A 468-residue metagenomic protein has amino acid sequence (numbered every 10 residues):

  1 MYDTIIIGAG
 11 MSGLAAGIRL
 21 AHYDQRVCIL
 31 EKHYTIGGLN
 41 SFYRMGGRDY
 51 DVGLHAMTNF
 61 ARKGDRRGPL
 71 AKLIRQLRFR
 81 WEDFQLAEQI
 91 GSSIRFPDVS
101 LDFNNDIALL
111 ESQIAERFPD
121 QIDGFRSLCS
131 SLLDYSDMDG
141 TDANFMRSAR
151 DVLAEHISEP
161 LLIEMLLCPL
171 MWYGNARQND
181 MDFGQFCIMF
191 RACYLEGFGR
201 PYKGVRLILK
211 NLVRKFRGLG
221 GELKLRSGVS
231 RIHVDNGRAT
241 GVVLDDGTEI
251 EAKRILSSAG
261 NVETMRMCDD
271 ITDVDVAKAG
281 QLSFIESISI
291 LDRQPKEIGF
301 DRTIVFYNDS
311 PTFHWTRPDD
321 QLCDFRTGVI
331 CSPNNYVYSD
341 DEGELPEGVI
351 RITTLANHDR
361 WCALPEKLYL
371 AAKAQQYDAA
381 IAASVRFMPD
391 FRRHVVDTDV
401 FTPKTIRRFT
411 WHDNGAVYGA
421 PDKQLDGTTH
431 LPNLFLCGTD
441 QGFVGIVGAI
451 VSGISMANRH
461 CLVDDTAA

Functional and structural regions predicted by a protein language model:
Y2-D123: N-terminal glycine-rich phosphate/pyrophosphate-binding loop and immediately adjacent elements
A61-D65, A143-A149, A192-R214, L370-Q376: Short beta-strand to alpha-helix junction loop
F96-M181: Rossmann-like flavin
I163-A176, F325-I330, R386-F443: A glycine-rich dinucleotide-binding beta-alpha-beta segment and adjacent secondary-structure elements that constitute
C187-T240: Helical element adjacent to the flavin cofactor pocket in flavoenzyme catalytic cores
S230-E344: Mid-domain catalytic core of redox enzymes that form a hydrophobic substrate pocket/lid adjacent to a catalytic redox
K296-F401: C-terminal segments that line or cap access tunnels to active or ligand-binding sites in enzymes and enzyme-associated
T439-H460: A conserved FAD-binding loop/helix module that cradles the flavin
